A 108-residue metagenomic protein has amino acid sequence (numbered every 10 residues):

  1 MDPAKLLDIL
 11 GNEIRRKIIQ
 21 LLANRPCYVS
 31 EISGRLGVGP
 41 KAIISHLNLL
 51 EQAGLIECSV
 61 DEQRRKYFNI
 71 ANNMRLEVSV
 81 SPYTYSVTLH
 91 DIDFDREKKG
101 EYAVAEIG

Functional and structural regions predicted by a protein language model:
P3-I14, Y28, D61-P82: Short, cationic-aromatic polyanion-contact patches
I18, E31-R35: A short acidic, leucine-rich amphipathic alpha-helix
A23-P26, G37: Central "turn" residue of the DNA-binding helix-turn-helix
P40-K41: Key DNA-contact positions within bacterial/archaeal DNA-binding proteins
H46: Residues within the DNA-recognition helix of helix-turn-helix
A53-G54: Glycine-centered, phosphate/nucleic-acid-interacting loop/turn motifs that mediate DNA/RNA or nucleotide
C58: Short beta-strand "wing" residues that participate in macromolecule-binding interfaces
M74-G108: Amphipathic alpha-helical dimerization/coiled-coil segments that flank or bridge DNA-binding/regulatory modules
